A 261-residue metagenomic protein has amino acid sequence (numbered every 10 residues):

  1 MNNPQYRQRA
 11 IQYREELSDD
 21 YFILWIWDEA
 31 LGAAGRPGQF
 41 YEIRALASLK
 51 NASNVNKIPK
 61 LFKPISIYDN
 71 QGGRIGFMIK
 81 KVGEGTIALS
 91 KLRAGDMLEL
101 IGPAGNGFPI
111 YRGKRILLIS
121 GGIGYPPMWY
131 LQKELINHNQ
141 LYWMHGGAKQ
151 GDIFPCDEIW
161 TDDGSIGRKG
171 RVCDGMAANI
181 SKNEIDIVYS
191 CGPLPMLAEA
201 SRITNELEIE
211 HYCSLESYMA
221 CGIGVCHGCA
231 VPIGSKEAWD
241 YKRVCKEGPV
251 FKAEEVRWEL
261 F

Functional and structural regions predicted by a protein language model:
N2-A94: Ferredoxin-reductase
E84-A220: FNR/FR-type flavoprotein reductase catalytic core
P127, L194-P195, E216-V250: Local cysteine-cluster metal-coordination motifs and their immediate loop/turn environment, predominantly Fe-S cluster
C173-A177, V225-A230, E259: Short, surface-exposed amphipathic charged segments that create phosphate/polyanion-binding patches used for binding
K246, A253-F261: SAM/dcSAM-binding transferase cores
